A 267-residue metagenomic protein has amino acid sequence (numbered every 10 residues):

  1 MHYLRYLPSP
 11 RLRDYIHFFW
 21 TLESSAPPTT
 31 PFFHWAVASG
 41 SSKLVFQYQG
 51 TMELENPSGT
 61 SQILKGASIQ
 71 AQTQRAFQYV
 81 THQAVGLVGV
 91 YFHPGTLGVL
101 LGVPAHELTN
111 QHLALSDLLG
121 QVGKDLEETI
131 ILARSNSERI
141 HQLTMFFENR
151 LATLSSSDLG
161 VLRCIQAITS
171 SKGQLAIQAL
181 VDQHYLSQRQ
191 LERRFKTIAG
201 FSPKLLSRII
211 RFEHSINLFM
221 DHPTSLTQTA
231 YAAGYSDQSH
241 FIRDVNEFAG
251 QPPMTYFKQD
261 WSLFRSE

Functional and structural regions predicted by a protein language model:
M1-L162, A167-K172, A176-Q178, Q183-Q188 (+5 more regions): Alpha-helical bundle regulatory/interaction domains
L175-Q178, E192-T197, K204-S207: Long, low-complexity intrinsically disordered regions
T197-F201, D244-M254: A secondary-structure capping/hinge motif
S207-R208, F257-K258: Short Lys/Arg-enriched helix C-cap and helix-to-coil transition segments that create basic nucleic-acid-contact patches
D221, S225-Q228, I242: Phosphate-/nucleic-acid-contacting segments
